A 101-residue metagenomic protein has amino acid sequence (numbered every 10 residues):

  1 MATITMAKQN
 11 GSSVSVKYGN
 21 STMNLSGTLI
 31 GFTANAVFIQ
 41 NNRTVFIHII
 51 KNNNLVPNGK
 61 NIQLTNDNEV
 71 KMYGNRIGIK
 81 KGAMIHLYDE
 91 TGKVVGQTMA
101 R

Functional and structural regions predicted by a protein language model:
M1, A100-R101: Short, solvent-exposed mixed-charge patches
M1-Q9, S15, I30-Q40, F46 (+2 more regions): Short beta-strand elements that form the blades of beta-propeller/WD-repeat-like and other beta-sheet-rich scaffold
Q9-S26, V45-Q63, H86-A100: Surface-exposed loop/turn elements that mediate protein-protein interactions on large endomembrane-trafficking
